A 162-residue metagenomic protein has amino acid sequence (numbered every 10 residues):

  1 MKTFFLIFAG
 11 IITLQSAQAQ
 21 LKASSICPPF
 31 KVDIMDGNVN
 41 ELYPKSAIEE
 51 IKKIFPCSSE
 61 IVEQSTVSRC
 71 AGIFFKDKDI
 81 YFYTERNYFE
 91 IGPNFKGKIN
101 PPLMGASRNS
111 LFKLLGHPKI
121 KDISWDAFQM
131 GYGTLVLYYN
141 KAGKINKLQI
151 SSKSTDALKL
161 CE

Functional and structural regions predicted by a protein language model:
F4-T13: Sec-dependent N-terminal signal peptides
Q18-I123, N140-E162: Short helix/turn-capping signatures at newly exposed starts of structured segments
I123-Y132: Extracytosolic low-complexity repeat regions of secreted or lipid-anchored proteins
G131-Y139, G143: Low-complexity, intrinsically disordered Gly/Pro/Thr-rich segments
